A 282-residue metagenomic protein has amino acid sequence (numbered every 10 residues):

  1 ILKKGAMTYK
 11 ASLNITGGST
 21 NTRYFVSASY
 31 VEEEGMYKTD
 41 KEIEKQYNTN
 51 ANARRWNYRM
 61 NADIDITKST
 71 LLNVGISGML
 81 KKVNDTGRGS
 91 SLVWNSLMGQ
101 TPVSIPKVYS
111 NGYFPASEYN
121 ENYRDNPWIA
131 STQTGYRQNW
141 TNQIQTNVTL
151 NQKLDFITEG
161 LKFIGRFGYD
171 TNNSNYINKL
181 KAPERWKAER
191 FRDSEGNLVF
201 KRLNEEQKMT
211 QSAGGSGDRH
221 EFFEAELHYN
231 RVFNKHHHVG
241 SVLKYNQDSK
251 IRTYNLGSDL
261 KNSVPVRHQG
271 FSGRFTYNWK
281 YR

Functional and structural regions predicted by a protein language model:
I1-T16, V103-A116, K181-R282: Outer-membrane beta-barrel transmembrane domain signature of Gram-negative proteins, especially the mid-to-C-terminal
L2-S29, E33-Y37, T49-D125, G135-Q143 (+4 more regions): Flexible loop and strand-edge segments within Gram-negative outer membrane beta-barrel domains
Y24-V26, L72-V74, L161-F167, V239-L243 (+1 more regions): Transmembrane beta-strands of outer-membrane beta-barrel proteins
M36-K38, N52-R54, Y113-D155, G160 (+1 more regions): Outer-membrane beta-barrel proteins, especially TonB-dependent receptors
Y37-I43, D85-S91, Y176-A182, R252-K261: Outer-membrane beta-barrel translocator domains and adjoining extracellular loop/strand segments of Gram-negative
I43-N48, N61, S131-R137, T149 (+2 more regions): Extracellular loop and loop/strand-boundary signature of outer-membrane beta-barrel proteins
M60, T146-Q152, E224-N230: Short, well-ordered amphipathic alpha-helices
K81, G168-N172, E184: Short edge-strand/loop segments of extracellular domains
